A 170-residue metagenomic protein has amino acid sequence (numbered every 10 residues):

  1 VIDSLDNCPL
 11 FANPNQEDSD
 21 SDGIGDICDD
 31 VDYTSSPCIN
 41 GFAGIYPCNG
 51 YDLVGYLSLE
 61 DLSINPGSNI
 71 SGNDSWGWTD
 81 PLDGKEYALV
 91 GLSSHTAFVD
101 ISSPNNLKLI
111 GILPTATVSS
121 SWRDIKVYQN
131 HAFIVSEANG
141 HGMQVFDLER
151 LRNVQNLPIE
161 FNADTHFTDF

Functional and structural regions predicted by a protein language model:
V1-P37: Extracellular calcium-associated, cysteine-rich motifs in secreted modular proteins
V31-F170: Feature marking well-ordered beta-strand scaffolds used for ligand recognition
